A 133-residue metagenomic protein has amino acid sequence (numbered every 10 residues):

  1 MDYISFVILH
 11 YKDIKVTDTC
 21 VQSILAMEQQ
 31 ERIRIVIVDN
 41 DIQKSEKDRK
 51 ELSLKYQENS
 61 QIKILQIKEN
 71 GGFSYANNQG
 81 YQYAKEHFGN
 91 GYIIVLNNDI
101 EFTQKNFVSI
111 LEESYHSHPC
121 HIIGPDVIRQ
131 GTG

Functional and structural regions predicted by a protein language model:
Y3-S5, R34: Cell-envelope/extracellular polymer assembly enzymes that use nucleotide-activated donors
I8-T19, D41: Active-site beta-to-alpha loop of glycosyltransferases that engages the nucleotide-sugar donor
Q22-R32: Short, acidic, metal-binding catalytic loop of nucleotide-sugar glycosyltransferases
D39-K50, E69: A conserved acidic beta->alpha catalytic loop
I42, G71, D99-F102: Acidic metal-phosphate-binding loop of nucleotide-sugar-dependent transferases
I67-H87: Glycine-rich, basic loop-to-helix element that forms the pyrophosphate-binding segment of sugar-nucleotide handling
G89-E101: Short beta-strand-to-loop acidic/aromatic patch adjacent to the donor-nucleotide binding site
E101-G133: Conserved donor NDP-sugar-binding/catalytic core segment of glycosyltransferases
